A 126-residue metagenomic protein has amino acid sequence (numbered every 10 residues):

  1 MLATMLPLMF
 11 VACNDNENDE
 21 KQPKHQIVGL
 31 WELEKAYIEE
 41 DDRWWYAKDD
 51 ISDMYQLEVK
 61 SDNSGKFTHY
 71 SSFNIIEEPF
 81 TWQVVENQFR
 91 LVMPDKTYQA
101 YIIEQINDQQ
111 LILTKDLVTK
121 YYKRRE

Functional and structural regions predicted by a protein language model:
M1-V11: Sec-dependent bacterial lipoprotein signal peptides
C13-P79, Q83-E126: Lipid interaction determinants
